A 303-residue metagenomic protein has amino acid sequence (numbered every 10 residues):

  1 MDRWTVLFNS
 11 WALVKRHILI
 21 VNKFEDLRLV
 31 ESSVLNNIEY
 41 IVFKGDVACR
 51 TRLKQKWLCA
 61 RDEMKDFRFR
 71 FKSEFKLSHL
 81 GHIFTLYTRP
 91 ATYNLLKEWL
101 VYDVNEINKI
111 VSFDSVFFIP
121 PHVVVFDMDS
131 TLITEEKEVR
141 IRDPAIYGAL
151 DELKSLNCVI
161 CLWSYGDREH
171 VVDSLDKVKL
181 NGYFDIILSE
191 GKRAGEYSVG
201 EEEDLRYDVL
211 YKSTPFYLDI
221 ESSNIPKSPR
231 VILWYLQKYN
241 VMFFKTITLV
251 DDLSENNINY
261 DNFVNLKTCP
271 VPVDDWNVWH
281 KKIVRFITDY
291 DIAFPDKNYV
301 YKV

Functional and structural regions predicted by a protein language model:
M1-F126: Non-catalytic pre-domain segments flanking phosphatase-related domains
T5-L7, I20, V125, C161-S164 (+2 more regions): A structural signal for short, well-ordered beta-strand segments and their strand-loop junctions that often border
F117-V139, D252: Asp-based phosphoryl-transfer active-site loop
E135-E138, V171-D176, S198-E201, N256-N262: A short acidic (Asp/Glu
R140-A149, S222-W234, W276-D289: Well-ordered, non-membrane alpha-helical segments in soluble/globular domains
L150-D176, I187-R193: Substrate-recognition element of Asp-dependent hydrolases with the DxDx(T/V) motif
V172-K245: Substrate-recognition "cap/lid" segment bordering the active-site pocket of phosphatases
K238-T248, L253-V303: Asp-based, Mg2+/Mn2+-dependent phosphohydrolase catalytic module
